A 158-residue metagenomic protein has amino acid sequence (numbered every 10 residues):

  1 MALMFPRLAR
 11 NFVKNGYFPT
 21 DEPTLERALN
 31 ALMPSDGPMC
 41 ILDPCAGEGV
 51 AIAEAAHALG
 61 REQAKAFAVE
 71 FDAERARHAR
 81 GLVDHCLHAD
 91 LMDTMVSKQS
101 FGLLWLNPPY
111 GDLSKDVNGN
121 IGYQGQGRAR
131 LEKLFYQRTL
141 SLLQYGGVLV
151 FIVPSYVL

Functional and structural regions predicted by a protein language model:
M1-D36, V50-A53: S-adenosyl-L-methionine
G37-G47: Conserved class I S-adenosyl-L-methionine
E48-R61: Conserved SAM-binding loop of SAM-dependent methyltransferases across substrates and taxa, primarily the Class I
V69-F71, R128-L158: Conserved Class I SAM-dependent methyltransferase catalytic core
A79-R80: Conserved SAM-binding loop
V83-L91: Conserved SAM-binding strand-loop segment of SAM-dependent methyltransferases
M95-L104: A short acidic, Gly/Pro-enriched loop at the edge of an enzyme's catalytic core that lines a small-molecule cofactor
P109-L134: Mobile active-site "lid"/loop adjacent to the S-adenosyl-L-methionine
